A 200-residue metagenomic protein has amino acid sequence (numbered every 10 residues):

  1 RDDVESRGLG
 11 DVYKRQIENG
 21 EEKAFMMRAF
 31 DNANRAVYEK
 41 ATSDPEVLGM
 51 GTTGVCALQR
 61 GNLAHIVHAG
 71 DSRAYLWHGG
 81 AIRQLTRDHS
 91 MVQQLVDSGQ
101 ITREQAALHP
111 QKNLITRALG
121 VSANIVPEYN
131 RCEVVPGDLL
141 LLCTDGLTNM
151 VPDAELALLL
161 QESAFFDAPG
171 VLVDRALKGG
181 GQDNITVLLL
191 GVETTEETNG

Functional and structural regions predicted by a protein language model:
R1-Y13: Single conserved hydrophobic/aromatic residue that forms the stacking wall/gate of nucleotide- or nucleobase-binding
D11-T42, T102, L156-L177, G181: Helix-loop-helix
V37-V47, N124-I125: Active-site phosphate-binding and catalytic loops of NTP-dependent enzymes
P45-G51, V55, R131: Glycine/charge-rich, flexible interdomain linkers and switch-proximal surface loops that mediate coupling
T52-L58, A64-H68, R73-W77, I185-G191: Short beta-strand scaffold segments in enzyme catalytic cores
A81-I82: Predominantly a core beta-strand signature of beta-propeller blades across repeat-based propeller domains
R87-P136: Conserved, helical-rich catalytic subdomain that frames metal- and/or nucleotide-binding sites in enzyme alpha/beta
R117-G200: C-terminal catalytic subdomain
